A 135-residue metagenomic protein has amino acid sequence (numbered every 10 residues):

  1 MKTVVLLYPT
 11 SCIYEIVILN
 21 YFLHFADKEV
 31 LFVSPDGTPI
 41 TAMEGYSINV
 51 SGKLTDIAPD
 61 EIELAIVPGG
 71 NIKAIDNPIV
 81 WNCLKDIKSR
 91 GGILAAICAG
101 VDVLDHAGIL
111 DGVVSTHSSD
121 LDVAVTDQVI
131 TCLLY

Functional and structural regions predicted by a protein language model:
K2-S11, V17, Y21-T38, Y46-L134: Active-site-adjacent pocket-lining segments in enzyme domains
A42: Short, acidic, Ser/Thr-enriched surface-loop or helix-capping motifs
